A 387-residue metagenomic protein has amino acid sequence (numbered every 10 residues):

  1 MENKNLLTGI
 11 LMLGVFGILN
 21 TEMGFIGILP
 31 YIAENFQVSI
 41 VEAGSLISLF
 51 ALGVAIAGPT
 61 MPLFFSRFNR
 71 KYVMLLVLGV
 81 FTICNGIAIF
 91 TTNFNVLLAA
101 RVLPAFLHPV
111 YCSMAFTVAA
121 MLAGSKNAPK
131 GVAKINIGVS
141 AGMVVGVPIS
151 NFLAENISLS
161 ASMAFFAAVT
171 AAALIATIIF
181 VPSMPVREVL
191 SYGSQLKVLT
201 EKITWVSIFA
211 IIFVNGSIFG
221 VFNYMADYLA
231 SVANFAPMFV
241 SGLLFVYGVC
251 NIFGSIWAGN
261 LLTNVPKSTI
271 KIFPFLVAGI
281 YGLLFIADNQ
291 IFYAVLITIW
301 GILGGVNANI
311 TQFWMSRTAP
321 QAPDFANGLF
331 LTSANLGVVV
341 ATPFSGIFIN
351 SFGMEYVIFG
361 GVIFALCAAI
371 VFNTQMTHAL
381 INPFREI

Functional and structural regions predicted by a protein language model:
Q37, N69, F90-V96, L107 (+2 more regions): Helix-breaking motifs and short loop linkers at transmembrane-helix boundaries and internal kinks in secondary membrane
I56-T92: Conserved MFS/SLC helix-loop-helix module at the cytosolic interface between two early adjacent transmembrane helices
G58-N69, G254-P266, I349-N350: Helix-to-loop junctions at the C-terminal end of transmembrane segments in multipass secondary transporters
C84, N95-P104, I291-I299: Paired small-residue
V96, S125-V181, Y224, Y228: Helix-loop-helix hairpin linking two adjacent transmembrane segments in secondary transporters
A100-G138: Cytoplasmic helix-loop-helix junction between adjacent transmembrane helices in 12-TM secondary transporters
S268-T311: C-terminal transmembrane helical hairpin of 12-TM major facilitator-type secondary transporters
T318-M354, G360-G361: A late C-terminal transmembrane helix in Major Facilitator Superfamily
